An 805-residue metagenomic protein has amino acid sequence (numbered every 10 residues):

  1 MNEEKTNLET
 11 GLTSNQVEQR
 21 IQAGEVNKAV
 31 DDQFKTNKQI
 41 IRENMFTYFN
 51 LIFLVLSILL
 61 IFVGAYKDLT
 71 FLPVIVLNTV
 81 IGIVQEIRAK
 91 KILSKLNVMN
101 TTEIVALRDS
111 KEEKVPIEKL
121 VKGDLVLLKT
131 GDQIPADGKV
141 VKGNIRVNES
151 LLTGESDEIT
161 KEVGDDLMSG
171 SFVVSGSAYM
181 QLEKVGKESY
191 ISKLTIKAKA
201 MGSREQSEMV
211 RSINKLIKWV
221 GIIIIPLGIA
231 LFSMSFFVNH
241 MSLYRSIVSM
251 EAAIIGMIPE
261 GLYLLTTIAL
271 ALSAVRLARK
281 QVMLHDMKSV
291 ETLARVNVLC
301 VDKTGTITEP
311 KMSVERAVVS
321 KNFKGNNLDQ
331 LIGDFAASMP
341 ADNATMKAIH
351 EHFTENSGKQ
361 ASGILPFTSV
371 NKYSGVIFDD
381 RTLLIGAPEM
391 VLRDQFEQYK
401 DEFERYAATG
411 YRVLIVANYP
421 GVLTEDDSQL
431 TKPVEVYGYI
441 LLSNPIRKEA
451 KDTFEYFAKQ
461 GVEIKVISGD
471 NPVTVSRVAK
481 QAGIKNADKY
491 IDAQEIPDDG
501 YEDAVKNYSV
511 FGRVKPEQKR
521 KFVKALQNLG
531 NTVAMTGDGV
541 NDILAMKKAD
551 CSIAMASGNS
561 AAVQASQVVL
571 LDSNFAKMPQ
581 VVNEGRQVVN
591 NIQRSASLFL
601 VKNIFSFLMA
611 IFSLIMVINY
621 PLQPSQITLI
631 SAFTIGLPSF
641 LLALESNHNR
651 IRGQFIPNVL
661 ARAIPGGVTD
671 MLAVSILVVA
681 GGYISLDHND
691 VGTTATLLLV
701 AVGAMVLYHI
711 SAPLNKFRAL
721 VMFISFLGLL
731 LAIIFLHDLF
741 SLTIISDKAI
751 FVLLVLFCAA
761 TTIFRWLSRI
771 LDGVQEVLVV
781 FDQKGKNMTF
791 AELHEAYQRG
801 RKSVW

Functional and structural regions predicted by a protein language model:
T6-G11, I21-D31, V80, R88-K91 (+2 more regions): Actuator/coupling domain of P-type ATPases
E25, E43-L69, T79-G82, T101-T102 (+10 more regions): Alpha-helical transmembrane segments of multi-pass membrane proteins, especially the membrane-embedded transport
S57, T101-N214, R412-I415, I496-V505 (+1 more regions): Cytosolic catalytic regions of P-type ion-transporting ATPases
V63, K67-T101, R108, E205-V298 (+4 more regions): Hydrophobic alpha-helical transmembrane segments
I81, E183-G186, A200, M234-V238 (+10 more regions): Conserved beta-strand/loop elements of the cytosolic catalytic core of P-type E1-E2 ATPases, chiefly in the P-domain
L231, N486-A534, A549, A556-R718 (+1 more regions): Membrane-embedded transport module
R295-V436, L442, E455-Y456, S468-S476 (+4 more regions): Cytosolic catalytic regions of ATP/NTP-dependent phosphoryl-transfer enzymes
